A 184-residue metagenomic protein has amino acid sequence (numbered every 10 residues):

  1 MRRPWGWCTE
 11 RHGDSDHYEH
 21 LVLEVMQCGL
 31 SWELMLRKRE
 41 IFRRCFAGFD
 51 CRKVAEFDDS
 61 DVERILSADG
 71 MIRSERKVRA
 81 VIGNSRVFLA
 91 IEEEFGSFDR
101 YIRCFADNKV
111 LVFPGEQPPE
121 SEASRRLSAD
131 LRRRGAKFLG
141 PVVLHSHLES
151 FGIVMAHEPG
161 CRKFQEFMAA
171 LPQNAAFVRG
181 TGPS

Functional and structural regions predicted by a protein language model:
M1-S184: HhH-family (HhH-GPD) DNA N-glycosylase catalytic core used in base-excision repair
